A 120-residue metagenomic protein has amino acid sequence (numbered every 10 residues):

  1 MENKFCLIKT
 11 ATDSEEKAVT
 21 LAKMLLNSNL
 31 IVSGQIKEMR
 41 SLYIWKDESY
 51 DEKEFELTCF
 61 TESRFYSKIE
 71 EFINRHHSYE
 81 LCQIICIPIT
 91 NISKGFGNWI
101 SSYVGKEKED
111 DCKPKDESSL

Functional and structural regions predicted by a protein language model:
M1-L120: Positively charged, small/polar-rich N-terminal and surface patches that mediate targeting and assembly and bind
